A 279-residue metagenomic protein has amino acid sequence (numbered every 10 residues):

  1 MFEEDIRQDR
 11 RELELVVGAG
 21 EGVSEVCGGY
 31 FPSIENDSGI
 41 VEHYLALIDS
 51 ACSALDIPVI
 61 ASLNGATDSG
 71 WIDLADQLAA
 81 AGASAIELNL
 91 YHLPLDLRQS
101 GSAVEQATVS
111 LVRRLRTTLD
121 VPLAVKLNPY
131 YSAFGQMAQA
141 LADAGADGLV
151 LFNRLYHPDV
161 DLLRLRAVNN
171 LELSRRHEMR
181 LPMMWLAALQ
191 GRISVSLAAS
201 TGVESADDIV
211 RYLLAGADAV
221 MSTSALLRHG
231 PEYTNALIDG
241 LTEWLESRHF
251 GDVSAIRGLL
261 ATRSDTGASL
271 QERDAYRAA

Functional and structural regions predicted by a protein language model:
M1-E3, T201, T223-S224: Short beta->alpha connector loops at strand-helix junctions that form conserved, small/polar/Pro-enriched
F2, R7, S62-G65: Glycine-rich, aromatic-flanked loop segments that form ligand/cofactor-binding clefts across common enzyme folds
I6-R11, D159-D161, H229-Y233: Short, charged, surface-exposed secondary-structure boundary motifs
E12-S24, E42-L45, D49, S53-I60 (+3 more regions): Alpha/beta enzyme core
V26-E35: Short glycine/proline- and acidic residue-enriched helix-loop micro-motifs that form flexible lids or anion-recognition
M221-A225, H229: Helical hairpin unit composed of two closely spaced alpha helices linked by a short loop
H229-R248, S254-A279: C-terminal extensions of enzymes
